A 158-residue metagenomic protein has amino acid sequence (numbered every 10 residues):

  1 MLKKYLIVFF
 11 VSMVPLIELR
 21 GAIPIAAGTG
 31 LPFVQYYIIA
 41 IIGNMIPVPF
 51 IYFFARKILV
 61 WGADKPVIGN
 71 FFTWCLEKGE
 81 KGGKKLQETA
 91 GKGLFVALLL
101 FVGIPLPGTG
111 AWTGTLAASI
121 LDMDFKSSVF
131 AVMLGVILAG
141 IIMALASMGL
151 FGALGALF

Functional and structural regions predicted by a protein language model:
M1-F10, T29-V102, K126-S127, M133 (+1 more regions): Membrane-interfacial helix-loop-helix
M13-I25, P105-L116: Transmembrane helix boundary and interhelical junction motifs in multipass membrane proteins
A118-I141: Interfacial loop-to-transmembrane junctions
